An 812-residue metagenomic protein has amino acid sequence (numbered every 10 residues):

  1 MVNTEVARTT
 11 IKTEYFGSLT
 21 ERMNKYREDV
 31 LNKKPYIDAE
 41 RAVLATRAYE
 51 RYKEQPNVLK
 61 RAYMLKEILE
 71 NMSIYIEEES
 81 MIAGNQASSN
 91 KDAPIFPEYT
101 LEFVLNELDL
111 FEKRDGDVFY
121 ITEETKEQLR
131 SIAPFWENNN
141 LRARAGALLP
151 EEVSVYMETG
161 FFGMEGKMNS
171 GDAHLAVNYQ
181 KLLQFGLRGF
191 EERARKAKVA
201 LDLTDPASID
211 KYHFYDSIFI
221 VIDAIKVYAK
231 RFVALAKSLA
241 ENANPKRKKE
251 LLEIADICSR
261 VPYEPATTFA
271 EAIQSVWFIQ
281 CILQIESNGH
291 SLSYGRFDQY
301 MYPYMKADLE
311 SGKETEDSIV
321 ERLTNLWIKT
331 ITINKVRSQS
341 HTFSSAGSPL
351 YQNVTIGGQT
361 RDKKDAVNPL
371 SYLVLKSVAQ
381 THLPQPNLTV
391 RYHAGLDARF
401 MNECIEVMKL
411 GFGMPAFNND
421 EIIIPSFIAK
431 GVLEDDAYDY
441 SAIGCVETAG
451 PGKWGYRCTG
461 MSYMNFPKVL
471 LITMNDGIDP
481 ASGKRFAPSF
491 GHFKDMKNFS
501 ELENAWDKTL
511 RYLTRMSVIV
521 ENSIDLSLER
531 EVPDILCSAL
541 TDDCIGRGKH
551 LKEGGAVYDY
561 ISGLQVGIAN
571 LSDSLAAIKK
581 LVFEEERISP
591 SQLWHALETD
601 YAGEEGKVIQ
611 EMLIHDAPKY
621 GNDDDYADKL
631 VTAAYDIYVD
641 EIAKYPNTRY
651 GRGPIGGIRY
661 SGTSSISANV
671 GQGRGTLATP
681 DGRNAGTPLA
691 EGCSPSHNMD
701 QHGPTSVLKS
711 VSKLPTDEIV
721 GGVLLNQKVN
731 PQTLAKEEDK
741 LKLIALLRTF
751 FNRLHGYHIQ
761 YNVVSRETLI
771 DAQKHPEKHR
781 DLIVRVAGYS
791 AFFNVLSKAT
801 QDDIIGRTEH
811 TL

Functional and structural regions predicted by a protein language model:
V2-Y215, K246, E250-E253, R260-L812: Conserved catalytic cores of very large enzyme subunits
K198, K226, V233, K237-A240 (+3 more regions): Heptad-repeat amphipathic alpha-helical coiled-coil interaction surface used for oligomerization/assembly
D216-Y228: Extended non-globular scaffold/tether segments
K230-V233, K237, V518, V639: Structural signal for well-ordered, non-membrane alpha-helices
